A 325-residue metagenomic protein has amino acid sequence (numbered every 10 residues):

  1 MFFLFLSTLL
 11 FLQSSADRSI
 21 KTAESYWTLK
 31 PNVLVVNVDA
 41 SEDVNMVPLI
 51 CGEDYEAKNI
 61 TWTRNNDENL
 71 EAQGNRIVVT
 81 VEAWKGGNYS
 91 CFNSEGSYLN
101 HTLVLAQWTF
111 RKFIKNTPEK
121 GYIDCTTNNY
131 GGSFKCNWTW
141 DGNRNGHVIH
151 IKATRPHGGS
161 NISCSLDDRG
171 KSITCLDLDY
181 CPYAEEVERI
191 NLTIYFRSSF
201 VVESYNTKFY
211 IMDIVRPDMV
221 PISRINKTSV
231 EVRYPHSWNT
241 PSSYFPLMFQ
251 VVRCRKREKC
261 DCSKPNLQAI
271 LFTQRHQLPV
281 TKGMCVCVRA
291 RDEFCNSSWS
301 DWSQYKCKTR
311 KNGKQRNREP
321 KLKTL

Functional and structural regions predicted by a protein language model:
M1-L34, D54-R64, N88: N-terminal Sec-dependent signal peptide, specifically the hydrophobic helical h-region
S14-K30, A106-P118, K208-M219: Proline/serine/threonine-rich low-complexity linkers at boundaries of modular beta-sandwich domains
I50-E68, H147-S160, V251-C254: Change to "...patches in solvent-exposed regions of secreted, membrane-anchored, or virion-exposed structural
R64-G74, C164-C175, C260-L271: Short beta-strand segments within Ig-like beta-sandwich modules, predominantly Fibronectin type-III
N65-V79, G142-V148: Surface-exposed, flexible coil segments in extracellular/virion-facing regions
W84-G86, S90-E95, L178-Y205, Q274-S298: Beta-strand-rich modules
N100-W108, S199-D213, R291-T324: Extracellular fibronectin type III
G132-R144, K227-P246, K323: Conserved aromatic anchor
